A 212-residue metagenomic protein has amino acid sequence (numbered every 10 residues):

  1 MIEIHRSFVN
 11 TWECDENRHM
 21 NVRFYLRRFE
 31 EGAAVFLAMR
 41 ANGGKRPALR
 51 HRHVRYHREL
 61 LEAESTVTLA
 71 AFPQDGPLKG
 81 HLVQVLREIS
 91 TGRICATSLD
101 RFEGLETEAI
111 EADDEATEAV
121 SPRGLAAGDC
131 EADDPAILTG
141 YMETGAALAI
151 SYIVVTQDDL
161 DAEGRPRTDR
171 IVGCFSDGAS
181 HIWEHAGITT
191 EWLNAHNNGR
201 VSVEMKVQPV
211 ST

Functional and structural regions predicted by a protein language model:
M1-V35, A127-T189: Catalytic strand-loop segment that frames the active site of acyl-thioester-processing enzymes
E3-H5, Y56-T66, F72-G140, P209-T212: HotDog/MaoC-like acyl-thioester-processing domains
N17, L26, A48-H53, V85 (+4 more regions): Intrinsically disordered, low-complexity sequence elements enriched in Ser/Thr/Gly/Pro
N21, G43, E64, E106-E115 (+2 more regions): General structural signal for secondary-structure boundaries
A33-T68, F72-H81, R93-T97, I182-T212: Hydrophobic beta-strand-centered segment that forms part of the acyl-chain substrate-binding groove
